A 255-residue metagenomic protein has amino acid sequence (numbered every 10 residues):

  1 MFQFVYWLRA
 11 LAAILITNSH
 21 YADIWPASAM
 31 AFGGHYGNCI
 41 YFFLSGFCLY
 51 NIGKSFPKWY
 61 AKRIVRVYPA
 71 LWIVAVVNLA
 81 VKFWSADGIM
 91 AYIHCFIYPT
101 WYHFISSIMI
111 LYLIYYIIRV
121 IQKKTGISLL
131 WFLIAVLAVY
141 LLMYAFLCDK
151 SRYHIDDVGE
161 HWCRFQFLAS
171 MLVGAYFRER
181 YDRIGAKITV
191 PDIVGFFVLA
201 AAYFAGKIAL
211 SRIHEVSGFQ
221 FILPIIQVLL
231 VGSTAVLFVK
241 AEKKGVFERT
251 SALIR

Functional and structural regions predicted by a protein language model:
M1-R152, I184-F197, K240, K244-T250: Membrane-cytosol interface segments of multi-pass membrane proteins, especially ER/Golgi lipid-handling enzymes
F4, L11, F167, F177-I184 (+1 more regions): Residue-level recognition of alpha-helix termini/interfacial anchor residues
S28-A31, I127-L130, C163-R164, E215-L223: Short, aromatic-rich membrane-interface segments at the entry and exit of alpha-helical transmembrane domains
H35, A80, W84, A91 (+5 more regions): Alpha-helical transmembrane segments of multi-pass integral membrane proteins
V65-P69, S106, I110, C163 (+4 more regions): Transmembrane alpha-helices of multi-pass, membrane-embedded glycan-processing enzymes that use lipid-linked
F132-R180: Loop-centered beta-sheet repeat module
